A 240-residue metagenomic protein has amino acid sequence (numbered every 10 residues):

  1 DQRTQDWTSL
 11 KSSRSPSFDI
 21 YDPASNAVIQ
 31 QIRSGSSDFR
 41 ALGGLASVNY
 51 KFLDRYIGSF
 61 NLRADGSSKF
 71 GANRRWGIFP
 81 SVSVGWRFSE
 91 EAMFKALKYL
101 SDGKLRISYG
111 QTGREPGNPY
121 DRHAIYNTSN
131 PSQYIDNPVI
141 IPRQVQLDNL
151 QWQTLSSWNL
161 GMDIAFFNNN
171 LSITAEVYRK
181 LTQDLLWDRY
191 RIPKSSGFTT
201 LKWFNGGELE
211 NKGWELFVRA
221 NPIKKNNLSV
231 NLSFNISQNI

Functional and structural regions predicted by a protein language model:
D1-I240: Extracellular/periplasmic, surface-exposed regions of secreted and cell-surface proteins
